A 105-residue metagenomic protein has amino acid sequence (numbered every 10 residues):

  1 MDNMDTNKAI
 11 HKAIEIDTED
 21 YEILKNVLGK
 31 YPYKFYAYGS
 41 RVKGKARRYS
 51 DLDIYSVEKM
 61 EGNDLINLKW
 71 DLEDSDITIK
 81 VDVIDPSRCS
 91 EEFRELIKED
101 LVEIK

Functional and structural regions predicted by a protein language model:
M1-A37, V42-R48, V57-K105: Catalytic core of pol beta-like nucleotidyltransferases
D53-Y55: Short, well-ordered beta-strand segments
